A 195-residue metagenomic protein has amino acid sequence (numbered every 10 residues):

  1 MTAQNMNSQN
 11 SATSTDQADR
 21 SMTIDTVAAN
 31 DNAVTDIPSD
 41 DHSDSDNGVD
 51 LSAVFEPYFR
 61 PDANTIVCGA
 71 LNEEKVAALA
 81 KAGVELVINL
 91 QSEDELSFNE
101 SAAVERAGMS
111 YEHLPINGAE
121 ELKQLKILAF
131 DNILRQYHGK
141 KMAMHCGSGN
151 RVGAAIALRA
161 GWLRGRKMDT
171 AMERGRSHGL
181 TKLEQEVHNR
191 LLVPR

Functional and structural regions predicted by a protein language model:
M1-M142, A157-R195: Cys-dependent protein tyrosine phosphatase-like superfamily
M142-I156: A phosphate-binding catalytic loop at a beta-strand-loop-alpha-helix junction that coordinates phosphoryl groups
